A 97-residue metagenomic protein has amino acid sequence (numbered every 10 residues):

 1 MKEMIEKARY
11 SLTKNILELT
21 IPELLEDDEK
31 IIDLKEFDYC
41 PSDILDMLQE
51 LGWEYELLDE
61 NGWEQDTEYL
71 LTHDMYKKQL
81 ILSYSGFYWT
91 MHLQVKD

Functional and structural regions predicted by a protein language model:
M1-K35: An N-terminal amphipathic alpha-helical segment
L24-Q94: Acidic, low-complexity, intrinsically disordered interaction modules
